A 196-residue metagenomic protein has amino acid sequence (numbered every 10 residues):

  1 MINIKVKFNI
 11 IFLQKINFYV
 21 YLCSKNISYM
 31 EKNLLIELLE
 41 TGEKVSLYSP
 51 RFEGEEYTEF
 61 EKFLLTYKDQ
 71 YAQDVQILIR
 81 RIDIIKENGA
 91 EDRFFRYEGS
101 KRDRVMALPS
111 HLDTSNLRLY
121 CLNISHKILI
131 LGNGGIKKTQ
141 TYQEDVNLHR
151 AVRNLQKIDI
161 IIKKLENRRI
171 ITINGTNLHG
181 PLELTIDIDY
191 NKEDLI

Functional and structural regions predicted by a protein language model:
I2-S115, T139-I196: Basic, Lys/Arg-enriched alpha-helical interface segments
E53, L131-I136: Short loop/turn segments at strand-loop or loop-helix junctions that form parts of catalytic or ligand-binding pockets
N116-L122: Short acidic loop-to-beta-strand element that houses the catalytic metal-binding Asp/Glu of nuclease active sites
L122-L131: Active-site beta-strand-loop-beta-strand hairpin of nuclease catalytic cores that positions key catalytic residues
H126, G135-K138: Short Gly/Pro-enriched loop/turn and capping motifs at secondary-structure junctions
